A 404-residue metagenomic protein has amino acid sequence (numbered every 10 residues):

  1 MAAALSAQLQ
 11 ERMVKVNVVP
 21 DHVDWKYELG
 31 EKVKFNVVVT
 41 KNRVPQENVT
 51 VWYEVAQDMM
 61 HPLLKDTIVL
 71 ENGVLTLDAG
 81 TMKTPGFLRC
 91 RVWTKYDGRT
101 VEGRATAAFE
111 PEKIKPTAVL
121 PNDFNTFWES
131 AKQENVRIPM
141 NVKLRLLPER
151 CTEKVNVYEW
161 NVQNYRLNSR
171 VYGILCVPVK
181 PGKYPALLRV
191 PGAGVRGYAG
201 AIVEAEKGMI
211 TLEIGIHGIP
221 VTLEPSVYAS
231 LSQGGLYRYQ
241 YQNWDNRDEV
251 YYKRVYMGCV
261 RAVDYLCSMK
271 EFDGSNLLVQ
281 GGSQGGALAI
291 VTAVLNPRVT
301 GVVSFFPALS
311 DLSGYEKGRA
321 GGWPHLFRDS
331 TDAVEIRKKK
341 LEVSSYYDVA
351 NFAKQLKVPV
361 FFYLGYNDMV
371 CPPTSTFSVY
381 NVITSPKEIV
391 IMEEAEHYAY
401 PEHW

Functional and structural regions predicted by a protein language model:
D21-W25, N135-P181: N-terminal cap/lid segment of alpha/beta-hydrolase-fold proteins
R196-M257, G314-W323: Cap/lid segment of the alpha/beta-hydrolase catalytic domain
R238-G282: Gly/Ser-rich "nucleophile elbow"/oxyanion-hole loop immediately N-terminal to the catalytic nucleophile in hydrolases
G286-K339, I391, A399-E402: Hydrolase active-site cap/lid region
L356, F362-L364: Short beta-strand/loop motif that positions the catalytic acidic residue of the alpha/beta-hydrolase fold
V358, P372-N381: Short alpha-helix in the alpha/beta-hydrolase fold that links the catalytic acid
Y366-C371, Y398: Acidic catalytic loop of the alpha/beta-hydrolase fold
F377-W404: C-terminal catalytic histidine-bearing segment of alpha/beta-hydrolase fold enzymes
